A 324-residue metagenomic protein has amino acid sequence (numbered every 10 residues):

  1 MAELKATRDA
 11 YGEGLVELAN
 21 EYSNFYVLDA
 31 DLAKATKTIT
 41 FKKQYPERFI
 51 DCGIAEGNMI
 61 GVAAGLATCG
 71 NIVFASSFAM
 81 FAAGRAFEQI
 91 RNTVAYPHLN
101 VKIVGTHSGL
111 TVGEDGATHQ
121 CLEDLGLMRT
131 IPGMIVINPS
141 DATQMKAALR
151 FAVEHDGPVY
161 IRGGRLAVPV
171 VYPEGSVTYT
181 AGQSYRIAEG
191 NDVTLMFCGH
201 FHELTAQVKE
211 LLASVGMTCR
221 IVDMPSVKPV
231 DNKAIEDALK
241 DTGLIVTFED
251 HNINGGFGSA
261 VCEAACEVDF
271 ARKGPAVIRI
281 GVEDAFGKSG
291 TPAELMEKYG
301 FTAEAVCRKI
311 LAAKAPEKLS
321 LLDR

Functional and structural regions predicted by a protein language model:
M1-R162, A167, T178, L319-R324: Thiamine diphosphate
R8-D9, E21-N24, L32-I39, K43 (+2 more regions): Thiamine diphosphate
